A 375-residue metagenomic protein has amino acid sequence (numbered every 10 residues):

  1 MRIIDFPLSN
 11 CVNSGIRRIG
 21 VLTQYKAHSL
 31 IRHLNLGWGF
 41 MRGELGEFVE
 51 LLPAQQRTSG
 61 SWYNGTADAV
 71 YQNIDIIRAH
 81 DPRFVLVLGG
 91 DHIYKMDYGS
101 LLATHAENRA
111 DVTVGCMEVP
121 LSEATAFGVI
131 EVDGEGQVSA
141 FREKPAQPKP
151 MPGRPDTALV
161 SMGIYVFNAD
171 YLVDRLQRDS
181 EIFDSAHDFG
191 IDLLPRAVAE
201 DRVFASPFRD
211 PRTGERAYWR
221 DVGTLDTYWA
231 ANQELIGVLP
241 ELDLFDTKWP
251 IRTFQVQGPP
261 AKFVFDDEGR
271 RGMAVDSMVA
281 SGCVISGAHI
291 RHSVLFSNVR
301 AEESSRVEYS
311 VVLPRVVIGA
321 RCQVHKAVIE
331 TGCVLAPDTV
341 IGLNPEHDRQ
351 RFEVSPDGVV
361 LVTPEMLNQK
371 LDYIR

Functional and structural regions predicted by a protein language model:
M1-L239, D348-E365, K370-R375: Unchanged
D170, R178-R375: Left-handed beta-helix
